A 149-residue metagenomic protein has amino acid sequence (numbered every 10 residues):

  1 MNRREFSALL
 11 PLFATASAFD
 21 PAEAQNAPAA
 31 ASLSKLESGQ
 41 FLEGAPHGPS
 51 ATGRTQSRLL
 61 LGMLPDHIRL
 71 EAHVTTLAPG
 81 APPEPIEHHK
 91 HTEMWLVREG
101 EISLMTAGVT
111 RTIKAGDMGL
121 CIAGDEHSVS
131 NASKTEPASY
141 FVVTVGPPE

Functional and structural regions predicted by a protein language model:
N2-E5, L9-R69: A short, N-terminal "cap"/entry segment at the start of jelly-roll beta-barrel domains of the cupin/DSBH fold
A72-T76, M94, M118-L120, V142: Conserved hydrophobic/aromatic beta-strand scaffold that supports enzyme active sites
H73-H88: Conserved short histidine dyad/triad with adjacent acidic residue
P82-E84, S103, G119, A123-V129: Histidine-centered metal-chelating micro-motifs
K90-H91, V109, D125-E126: A generic "binding-loop/recognition-motif" signal
K90-T92, V97-I102: Glycine- and acidic-residue-biased ligand/ion/polar-headgroup-sensing regions
V109-A123: Short acidic-glycine-tyrosine-enriched beta hairpin
A123-E149: Ligand-binding loop in jelly-roll beta-barrel domains
